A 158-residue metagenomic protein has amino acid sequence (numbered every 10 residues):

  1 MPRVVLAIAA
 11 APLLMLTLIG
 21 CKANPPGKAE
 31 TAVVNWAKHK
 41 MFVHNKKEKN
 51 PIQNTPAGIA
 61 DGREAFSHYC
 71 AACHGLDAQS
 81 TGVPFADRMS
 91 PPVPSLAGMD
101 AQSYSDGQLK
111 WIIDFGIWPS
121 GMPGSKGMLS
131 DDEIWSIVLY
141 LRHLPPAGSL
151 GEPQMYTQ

Functional and structural regions predicted by a protein language model:
M1-A9: Bacterial N-terminal signal peptides that target proteins for export
T17-G20: C-terminal motif of bacterial Sec signal peptides marking the signal peptidase cleavage site
K22-N24: Bacterial signal peptide processing site
P26, H44, S67, S103 (+1 more regions): Flexible coil segments in periplasmic/lumen-exposed cytochrome c-class electron-transfer proteins
K28-A65, T157-Q158: Electrostatic cytochrome c docking/interface patches
P51, S95, G121-G124: Conserved beta-strand positions that form and line the central face of beta-propeller blades
T55-T81, A86, L109: Sequence/structural segment immediately N-terminal to covalent heme-attachment motifs in c-type and related
D100-D114: Short Fe-S-cluster ligation motifs
